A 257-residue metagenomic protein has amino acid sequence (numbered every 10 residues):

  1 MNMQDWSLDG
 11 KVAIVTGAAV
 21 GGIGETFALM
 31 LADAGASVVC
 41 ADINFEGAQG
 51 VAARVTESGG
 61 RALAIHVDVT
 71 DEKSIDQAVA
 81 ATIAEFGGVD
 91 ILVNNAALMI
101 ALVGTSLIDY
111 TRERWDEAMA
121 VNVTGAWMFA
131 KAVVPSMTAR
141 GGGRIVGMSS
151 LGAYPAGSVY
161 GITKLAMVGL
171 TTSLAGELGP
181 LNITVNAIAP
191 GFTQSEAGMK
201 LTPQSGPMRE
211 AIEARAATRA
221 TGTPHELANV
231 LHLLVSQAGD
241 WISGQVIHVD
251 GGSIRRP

Functional and structural regions predicted by a protein language model:
N2-Q4, G22, M99, G104 (+2 more regions): Short C-terminal tail/terminal secondary-structure segment of NAD(P)H-dependent dehydrogenase/reductase domains
Q4, T105, P180, A187 (+2 more regions): A glycine/serine/threonine-rich, flexible loop-to-helix segment that serves as the NAD(P) cofactor-binding "lid"
W6-V39: Canonical Rossmann dinucleotide-binding motif of NAD(H)/NADP(H)-dependent dehydrogenases/reductases, specifically
F45-E46, H66-A78, R112, H225-E226: The beta1-alpha1 cofactor-binding region of Rossmann-like NAD(H)/NADP(H)-dependent oxidoreductases
V103-L107, T111-D116, V159, M208 (+1 more regions): Substrate-binding pocket helix/loop in short-chain dehydrogenase/reductase
A130, T163-A166, T171: Active-site helix of classical SDR
P135, G176-P180, D240: Alpha-helical segment proximal to the catalytic Tyr-Lys
